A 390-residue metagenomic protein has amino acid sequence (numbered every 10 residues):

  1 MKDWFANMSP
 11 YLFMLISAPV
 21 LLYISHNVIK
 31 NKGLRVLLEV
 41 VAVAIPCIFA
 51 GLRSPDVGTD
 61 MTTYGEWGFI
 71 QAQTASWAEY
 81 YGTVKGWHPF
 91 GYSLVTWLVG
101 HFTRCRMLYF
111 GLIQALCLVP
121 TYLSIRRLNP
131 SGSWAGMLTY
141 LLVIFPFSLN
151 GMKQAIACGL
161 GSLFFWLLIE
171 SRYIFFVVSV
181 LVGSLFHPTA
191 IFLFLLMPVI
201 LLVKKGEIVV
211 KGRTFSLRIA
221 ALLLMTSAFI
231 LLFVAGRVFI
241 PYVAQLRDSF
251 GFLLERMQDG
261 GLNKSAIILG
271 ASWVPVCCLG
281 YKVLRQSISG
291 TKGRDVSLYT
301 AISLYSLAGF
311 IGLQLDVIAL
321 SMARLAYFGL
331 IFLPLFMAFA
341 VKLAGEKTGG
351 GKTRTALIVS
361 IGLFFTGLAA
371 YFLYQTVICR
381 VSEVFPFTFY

Functional and structural regions predicted by a protein language model:
M14, F176-V178, T189-I200: Transmembrane-embedded, aromatic-rich helix segments that form part of the hydrophobic channel/pocket engaging
G33-L34, Y122-L142: Transmembrane-helix signature of polytopic, membrane-embedded enzymes that assemble or transfer cell-envelope glycans
V57, T62-G65, A72-Q73, W77-A78 (+3 more regions): Alpha-helical transmembrane segments and terminal signal-anchor/GPI-anchor hydrophobic tails, characterized by long
T62-I70, W77, G82-R104: Short hydrophobic/aromatic helix or loop-helix immediately within or flanking a transmembrane segment in polytopic
F90, F102-V119: Loop-to-helix entry region of an early transmembrane alpha helix in multi-pass inner-membrane enzymes
L149-I156: Short acidic/glycine- and proline-prone juxtamembrane loop motifs at membrane-interface regions of multi-pass membrane
G161-F175: Membrane-interface transmembrane helices that cradle and orient dolichyl/undecaprenyl
L320, F332, A356-Y390: Transmembrane helical bundles and short interhelical boundary loops of multi-pass, membrane-embedded
